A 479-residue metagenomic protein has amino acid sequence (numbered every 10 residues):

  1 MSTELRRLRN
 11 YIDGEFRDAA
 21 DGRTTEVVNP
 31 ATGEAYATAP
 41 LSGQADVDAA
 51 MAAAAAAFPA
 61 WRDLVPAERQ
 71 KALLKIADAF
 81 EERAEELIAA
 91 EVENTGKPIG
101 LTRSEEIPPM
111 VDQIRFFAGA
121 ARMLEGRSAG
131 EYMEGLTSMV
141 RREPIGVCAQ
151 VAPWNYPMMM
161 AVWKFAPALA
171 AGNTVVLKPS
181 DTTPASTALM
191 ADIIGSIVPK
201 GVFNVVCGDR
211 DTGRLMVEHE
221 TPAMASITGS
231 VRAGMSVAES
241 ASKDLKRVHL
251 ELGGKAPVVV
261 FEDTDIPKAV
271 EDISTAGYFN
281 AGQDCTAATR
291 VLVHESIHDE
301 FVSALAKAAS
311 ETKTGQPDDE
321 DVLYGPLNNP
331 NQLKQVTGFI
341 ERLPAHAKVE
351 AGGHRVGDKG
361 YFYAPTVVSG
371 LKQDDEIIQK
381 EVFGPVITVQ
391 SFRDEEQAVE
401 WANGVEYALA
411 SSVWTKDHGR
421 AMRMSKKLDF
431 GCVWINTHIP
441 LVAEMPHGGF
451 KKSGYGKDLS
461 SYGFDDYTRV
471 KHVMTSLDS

Functional and structural regions predicted by a protein language model:
M1-A31: Hydrophobic face of amphipathic alpha-helices that form TPR/SEL1-like repeat modules and related alpha-solenoid
T32-T38, P222, V259, K313 (+2 more regions): Conserved C-terminal structural/oligomerization subdomain of aldehyde/semialdehyde dehydrogenase
G33, R69, E91, I114 (+9 more regions): Residue-level signal for inorganic ion chemistry
E34-L124: Glycine-rich loop-to-alpha-helix module at the N-terminal edge of alpha/beta enzyme cores
A35-S42, A57-D63, Q150, V258-F261 (+5 more regions): Short, well-ordered beta-strand elements within core beta-sheets of diverse protein domains
F58, R62, A77-A84, I88 (+18 more regions): Structural signal for hydrophobic packing residues in well-ordered secondary-structure cores of soluble enzyme domains
G126-K268, F392: Rossmann-like NAD(P) dinucleotide-binding subdomain of oxidoreductase/dehydrogenase enzymes
R232-K372, I435: ALDH superfamily catalytic-core signature
